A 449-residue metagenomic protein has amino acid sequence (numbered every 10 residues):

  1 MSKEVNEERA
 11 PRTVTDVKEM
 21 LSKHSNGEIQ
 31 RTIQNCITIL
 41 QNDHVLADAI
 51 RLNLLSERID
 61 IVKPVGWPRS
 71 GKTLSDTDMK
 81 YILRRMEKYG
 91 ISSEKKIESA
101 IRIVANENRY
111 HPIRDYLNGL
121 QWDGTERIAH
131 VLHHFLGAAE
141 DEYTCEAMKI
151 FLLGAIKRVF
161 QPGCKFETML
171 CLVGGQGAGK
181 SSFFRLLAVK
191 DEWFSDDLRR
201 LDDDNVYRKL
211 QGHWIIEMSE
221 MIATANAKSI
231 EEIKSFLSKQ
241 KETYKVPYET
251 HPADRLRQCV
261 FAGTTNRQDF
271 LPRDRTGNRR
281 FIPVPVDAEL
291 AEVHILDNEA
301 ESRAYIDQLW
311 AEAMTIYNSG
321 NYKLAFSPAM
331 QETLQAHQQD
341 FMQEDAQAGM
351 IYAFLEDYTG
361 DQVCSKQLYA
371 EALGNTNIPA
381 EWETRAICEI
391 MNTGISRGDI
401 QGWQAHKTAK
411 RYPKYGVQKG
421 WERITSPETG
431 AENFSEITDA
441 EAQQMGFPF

Functional and structural regions predicted by a protein language model:
M1-R127, E142, E146, N377-W382 (+3 more regions): N-terminal nucleic-acid engagement/recognition segments and initiation subdomains in replication, restriction
V5, V14-V17, V45, V62-V65 (+12 more regions): Extended aliphatic helical segments
V45, A49-L54, R58-I61, G66 (+10 more regions): Residue-level preference for alpha-helix termini and adjacent loops
M79-L83, N118, H134-A138, G179-R185 (+3 more regions): Generic detector of short, locally flexible boundary/turn motifs and exposed helical patches
K88-H111, K165, E192-D196, D202-L237 (+2 more regions): Feature primarily recognizes SF3-like P-loop helicase cores of small DNA viruses
I101-Q211, K366: P-loop NTPase catalytic core of nucleic-acid-dependent motor ATPases
